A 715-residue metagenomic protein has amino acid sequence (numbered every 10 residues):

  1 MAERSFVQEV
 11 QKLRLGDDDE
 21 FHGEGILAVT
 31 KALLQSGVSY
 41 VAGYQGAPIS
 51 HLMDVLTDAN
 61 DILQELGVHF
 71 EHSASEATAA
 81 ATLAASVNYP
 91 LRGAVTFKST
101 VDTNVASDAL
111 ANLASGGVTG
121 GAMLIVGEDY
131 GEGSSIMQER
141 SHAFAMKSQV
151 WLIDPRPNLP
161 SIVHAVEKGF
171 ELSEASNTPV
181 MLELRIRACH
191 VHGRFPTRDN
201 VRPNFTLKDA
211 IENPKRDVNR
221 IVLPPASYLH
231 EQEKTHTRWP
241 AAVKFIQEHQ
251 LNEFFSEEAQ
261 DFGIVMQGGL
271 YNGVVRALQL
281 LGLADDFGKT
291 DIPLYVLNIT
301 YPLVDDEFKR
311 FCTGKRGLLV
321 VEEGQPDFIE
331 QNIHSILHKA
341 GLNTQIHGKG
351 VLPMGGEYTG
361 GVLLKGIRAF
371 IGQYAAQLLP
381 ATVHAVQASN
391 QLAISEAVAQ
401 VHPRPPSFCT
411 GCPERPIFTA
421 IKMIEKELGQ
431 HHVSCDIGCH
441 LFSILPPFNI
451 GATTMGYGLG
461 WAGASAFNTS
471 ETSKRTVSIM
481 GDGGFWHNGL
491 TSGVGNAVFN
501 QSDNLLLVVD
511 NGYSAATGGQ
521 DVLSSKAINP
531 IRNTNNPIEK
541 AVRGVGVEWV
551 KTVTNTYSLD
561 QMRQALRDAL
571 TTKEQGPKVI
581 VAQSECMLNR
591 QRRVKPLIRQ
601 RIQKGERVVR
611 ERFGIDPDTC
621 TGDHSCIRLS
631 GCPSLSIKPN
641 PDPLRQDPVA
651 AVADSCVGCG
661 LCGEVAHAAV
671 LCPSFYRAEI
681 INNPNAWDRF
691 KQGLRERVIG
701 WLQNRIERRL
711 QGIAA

Functional and structural regions predicted by a protein language model:
M1-L159, R187, E257-Q260, K339-K474: Thiamine diphosphate
A2-I26, T30, R156-F408, P413-E414 (+6 more regions): Flexible, low-complexity linker and terminal segments
L52-V55, T82-A85, V105-A109, E132-R140 (+15 more regions): Short acidic, glycine/serine/threonine-rich loops at helix termini
V55-I62, A277-P293, E425, K540-G546: Short helix-loop-beta junction
D61-H72, S115-G127, T206-N213, F499-D510 (+3 more regions): A glycine-rich helix N-cap at a beta->alpha junction
S134, I444-V579, M587-R592: Thiamine diphosphate
K604-D616, A669-A715: Intrinsic disorder at enzyme termini
